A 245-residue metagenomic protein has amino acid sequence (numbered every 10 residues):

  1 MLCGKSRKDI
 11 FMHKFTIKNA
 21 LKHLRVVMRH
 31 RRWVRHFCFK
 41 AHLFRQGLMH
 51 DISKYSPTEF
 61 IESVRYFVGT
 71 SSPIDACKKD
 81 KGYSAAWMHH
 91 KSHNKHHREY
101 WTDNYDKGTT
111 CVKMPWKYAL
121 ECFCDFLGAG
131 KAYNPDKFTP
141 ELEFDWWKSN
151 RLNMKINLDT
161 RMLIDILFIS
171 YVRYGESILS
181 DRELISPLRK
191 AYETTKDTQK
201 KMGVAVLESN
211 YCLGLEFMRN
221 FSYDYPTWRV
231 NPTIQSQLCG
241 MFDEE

Functional and structural regions predicted by a protein language model:
L2-E245: Metal-dependent phosphohydrolase cores
